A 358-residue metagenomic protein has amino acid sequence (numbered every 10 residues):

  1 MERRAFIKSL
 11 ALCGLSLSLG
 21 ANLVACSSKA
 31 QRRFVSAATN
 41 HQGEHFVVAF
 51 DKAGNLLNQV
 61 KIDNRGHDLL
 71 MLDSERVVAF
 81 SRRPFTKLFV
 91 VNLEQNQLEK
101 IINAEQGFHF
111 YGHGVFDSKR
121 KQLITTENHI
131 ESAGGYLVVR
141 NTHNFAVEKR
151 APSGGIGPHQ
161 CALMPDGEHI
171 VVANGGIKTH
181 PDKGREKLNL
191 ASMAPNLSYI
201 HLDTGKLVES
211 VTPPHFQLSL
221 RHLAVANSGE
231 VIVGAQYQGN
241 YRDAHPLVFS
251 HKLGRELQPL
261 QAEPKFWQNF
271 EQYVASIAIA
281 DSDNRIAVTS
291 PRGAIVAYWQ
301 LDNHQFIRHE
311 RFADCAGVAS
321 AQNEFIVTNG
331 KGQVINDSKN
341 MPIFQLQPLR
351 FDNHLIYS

Functional and structural regions predicted by a protein language model:
A5-S27: N-terminal export signals
Q59-D63, I102-Q106, A151-G154, V211-F216 (+2 more regions): Surface loop/turn motifs at the tips and blade-to-blade linkers of beta-strand repeat domains
I62-L72, R76-F89, N96-F116: Blade-loop segments of beta-propeller domains
N64-M71, H109-V115, I156-A162, L218-L223 (+3 more regions): Repeated scaffold domains used in trafficking and secretory/extracellular systems, primarily beta-propellers
D73-S74, S118-K119, P165-D166, A226-N227 (+2 more regions): Residue-level detector of Asp-centered blade-edge/turn motifs that repeat once per structural unit in beta-propeller
G107-G112, T126-M164: Asp-box/WD-like beta-propeller blade repeats and closely related beta-sheet repeat scaffolds
T126-H129, V172-S192, G234-H245: Short, conserved, GDST-rich strand-edge loop motifs in beta-rich repeat architectures
L137-N141, L190-L202, P246-L253: Beta-propeller blade signature
